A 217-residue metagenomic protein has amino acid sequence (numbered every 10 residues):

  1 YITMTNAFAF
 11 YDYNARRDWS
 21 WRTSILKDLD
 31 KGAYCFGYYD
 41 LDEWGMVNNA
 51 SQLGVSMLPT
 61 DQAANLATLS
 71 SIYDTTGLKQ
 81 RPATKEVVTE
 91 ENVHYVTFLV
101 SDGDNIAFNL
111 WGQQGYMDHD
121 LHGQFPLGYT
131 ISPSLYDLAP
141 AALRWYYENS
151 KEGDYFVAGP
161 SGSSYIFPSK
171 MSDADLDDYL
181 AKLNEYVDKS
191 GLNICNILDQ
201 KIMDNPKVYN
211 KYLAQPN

Functional and structural regions predicted by a protein language model:
Y1-A7, T130-N205: Metal-dependent polysaccharide deacetylase catalytic core of the NodB/CE4 family, i.e., the active-site-bearing domain
Y1-L138: Terminal accessory/targeting
I25-L29, Y116-D120, Y146-S150, L183-S190 (+1 more regions): Hydrophobic, Leu/Ile/Phe/Ala-enriched alpha-helical segments that form helix-helix packing faces
L29-Y34, V93-Y95, G123-G128, E152-F156 (+2 more regions): Loop/turn elements at helix/coil->beta-strand transitions in domains of secreted/extracellular proteins
N205-P216: Substrate-binding cleft/loops of secretory-pathway carbohydrate-active enzymes
